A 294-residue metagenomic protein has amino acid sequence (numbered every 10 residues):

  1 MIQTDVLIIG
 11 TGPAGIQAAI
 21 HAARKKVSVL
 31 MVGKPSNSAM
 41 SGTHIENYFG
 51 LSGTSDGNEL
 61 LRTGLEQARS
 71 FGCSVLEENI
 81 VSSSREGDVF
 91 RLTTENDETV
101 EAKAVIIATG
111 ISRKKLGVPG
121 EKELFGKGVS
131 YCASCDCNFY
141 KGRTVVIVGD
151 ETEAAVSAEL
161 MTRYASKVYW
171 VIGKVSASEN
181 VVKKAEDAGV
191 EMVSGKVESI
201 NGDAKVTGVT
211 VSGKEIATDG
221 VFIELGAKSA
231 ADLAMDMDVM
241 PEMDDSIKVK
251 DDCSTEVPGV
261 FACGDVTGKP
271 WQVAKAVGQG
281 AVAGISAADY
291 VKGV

Functional and structural regions predicted by a protein language model:
M1-L7, N37, V75-G142, V211 (+3 more regions): FAD-binding core/adjacent interface of flavoenzyme oxidoreductases
T4-R62, R143-S176: Beta1-alpha1 glycine-rich phosphate/pyrophosphate-binding loop at the start of Rossmann-like nucleotide-binding domains
G12-P13, I111-R113, T152-E153, T267-G268: Residue-level detector of alpha-helix initiation sites
A19-H21, T43, G117-G120, A158-L160 (+3 more regions): Short amphipathic alpha-helical segments
K25, V32, Y48-L51, Q67 (+7 more regions): Change "in soluble alpha/beta enzymes" to "in soluble alpha/beta proteins
L65-E86, R91-T94, T99-E101, R163-V249 (+1 more regions): A Rossmann-like FAD-binding core segment of flavoenzymes
G117, E123-F139, L225-P270, K275 (+2 more regions): FAD-site-proximal beta/loop scaffold in flavoenzymes
